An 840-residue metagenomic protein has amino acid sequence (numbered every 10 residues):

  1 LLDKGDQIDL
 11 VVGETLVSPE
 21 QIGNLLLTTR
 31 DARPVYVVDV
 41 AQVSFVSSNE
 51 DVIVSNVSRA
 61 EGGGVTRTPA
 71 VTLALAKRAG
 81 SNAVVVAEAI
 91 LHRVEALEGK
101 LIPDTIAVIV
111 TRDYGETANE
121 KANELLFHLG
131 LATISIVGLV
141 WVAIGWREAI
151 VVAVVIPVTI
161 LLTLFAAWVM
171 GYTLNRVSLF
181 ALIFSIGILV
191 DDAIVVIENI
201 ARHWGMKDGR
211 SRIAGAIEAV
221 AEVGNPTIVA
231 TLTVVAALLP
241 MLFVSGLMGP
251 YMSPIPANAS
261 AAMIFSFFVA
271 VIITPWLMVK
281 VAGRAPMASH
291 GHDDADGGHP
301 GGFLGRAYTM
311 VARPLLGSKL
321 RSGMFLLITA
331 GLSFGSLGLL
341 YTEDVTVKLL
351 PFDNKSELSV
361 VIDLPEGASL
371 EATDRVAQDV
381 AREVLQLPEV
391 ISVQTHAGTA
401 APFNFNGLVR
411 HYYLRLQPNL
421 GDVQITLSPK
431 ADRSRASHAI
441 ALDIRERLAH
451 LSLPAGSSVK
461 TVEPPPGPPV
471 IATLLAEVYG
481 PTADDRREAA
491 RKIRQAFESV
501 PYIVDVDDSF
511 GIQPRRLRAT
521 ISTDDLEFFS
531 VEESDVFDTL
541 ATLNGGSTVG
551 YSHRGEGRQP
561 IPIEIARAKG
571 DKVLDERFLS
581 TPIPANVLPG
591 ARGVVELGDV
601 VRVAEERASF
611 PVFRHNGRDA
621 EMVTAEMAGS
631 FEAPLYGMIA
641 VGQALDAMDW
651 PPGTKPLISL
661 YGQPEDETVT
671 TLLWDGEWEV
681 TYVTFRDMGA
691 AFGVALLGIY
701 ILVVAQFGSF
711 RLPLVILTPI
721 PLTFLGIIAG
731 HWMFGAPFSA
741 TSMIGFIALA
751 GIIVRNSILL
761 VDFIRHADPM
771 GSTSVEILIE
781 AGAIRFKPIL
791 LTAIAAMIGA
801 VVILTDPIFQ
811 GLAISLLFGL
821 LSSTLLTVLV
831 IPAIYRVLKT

Functional and structural regions predicted by a protein language model:
L1, V11-V17, A372-P468, D524-G545 (+1 more regions): Solvent-exposed, membrane-proximal periplasmic/extracellular interface segments of envelope transport and secretion
L1, V345-T426, D443-E446, A483-R516 (+2 more regions): Extracytoplasmic/periplasmic
L1-Q7, V11-A70, T342, S392-R415 (+1 more regions): Extracytoplasmic
T111, A118, A122, I197 (+4 more regions): Helix-loop junctions and hydrophobic alpha-helical segments within the transmembrane domains of large membrane
D113-Y114, A118, I150-V152, R447-K839: C-terminal transmembrane helical bundles of large multi-pass transporters and their helix-start/helix-kink determinants
V169-Y172, L242-Y251, P286, T329-E366 (+3 more regions): Transmembrane helices with small-residue packing motifs
S185-I200, G224-F243, P250-D294, V423 (+4 more regions): Transmembrane alpha-helices and their membrane-interface boundaries in multi-pass membrane transporters and channels
V223, H292-K348, A476: Signature of alpha-helical transmembrane segments and their immediate interfacial
